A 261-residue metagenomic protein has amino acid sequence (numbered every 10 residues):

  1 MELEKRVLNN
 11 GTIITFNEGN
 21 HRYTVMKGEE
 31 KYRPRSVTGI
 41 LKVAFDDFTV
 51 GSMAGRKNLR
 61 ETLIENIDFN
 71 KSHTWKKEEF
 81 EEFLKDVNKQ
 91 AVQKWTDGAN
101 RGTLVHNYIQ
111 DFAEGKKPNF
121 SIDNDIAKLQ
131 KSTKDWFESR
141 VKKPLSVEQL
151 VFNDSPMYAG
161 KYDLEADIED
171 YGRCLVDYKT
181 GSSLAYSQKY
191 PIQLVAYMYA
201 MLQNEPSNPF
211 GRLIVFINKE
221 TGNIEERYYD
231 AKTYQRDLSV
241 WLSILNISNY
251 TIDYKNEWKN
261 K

Functional and structural regions predicted by a protein language model:
M1-A159: Metal-dependent nuclease catalytic cores that hydrolyze phosphodiester bonds in DNA/RNA, characterized by
E2-E4, L8, I14, H21 (+5 more regions): DEDD superfamily 3′-5′ metal-dependent exonuclease/proofreading module
N20, K27, S36, S52 (+8 more regions): Generic alpha-helical secondary structure signal
D125-L129, I217, W258-K261: Solvent-exposed, non-transmembrane amphipathic alpha-helical segments
Q149-Y254: Mg2+/Mn2+-dependent nuclease catalytic core
